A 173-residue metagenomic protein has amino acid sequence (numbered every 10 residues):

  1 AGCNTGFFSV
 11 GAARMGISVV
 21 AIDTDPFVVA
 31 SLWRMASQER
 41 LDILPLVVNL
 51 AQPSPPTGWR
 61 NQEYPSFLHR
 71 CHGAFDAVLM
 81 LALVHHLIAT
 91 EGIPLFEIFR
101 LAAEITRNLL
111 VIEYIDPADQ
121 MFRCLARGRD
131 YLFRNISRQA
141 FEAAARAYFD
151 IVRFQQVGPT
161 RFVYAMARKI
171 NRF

Functional and structural regions predicted by a protein language model:
G2: Conserved S-adenosyl-L-methionine
T5-I17: Conserved SAM-binding loop of SAM-dependent methyltransferases across substrates and taxa, primarily the Class I
S18-D23: Conserved SAM-binding motif I beta-strand of class I
W33-H69: S-adenosyl-L-methionine
L79: A conserved beta-strand element that flanks and buttresses the S-adenosyl-L-methionine
L87-L101: A short, conserved alpha-helix within the catalytic core of class I
E104-D116: Conserved beta-strand signature within the Rossmann-like core of class I S-adenosyl-L-methionine
L132-F149: Short alpha-helix
